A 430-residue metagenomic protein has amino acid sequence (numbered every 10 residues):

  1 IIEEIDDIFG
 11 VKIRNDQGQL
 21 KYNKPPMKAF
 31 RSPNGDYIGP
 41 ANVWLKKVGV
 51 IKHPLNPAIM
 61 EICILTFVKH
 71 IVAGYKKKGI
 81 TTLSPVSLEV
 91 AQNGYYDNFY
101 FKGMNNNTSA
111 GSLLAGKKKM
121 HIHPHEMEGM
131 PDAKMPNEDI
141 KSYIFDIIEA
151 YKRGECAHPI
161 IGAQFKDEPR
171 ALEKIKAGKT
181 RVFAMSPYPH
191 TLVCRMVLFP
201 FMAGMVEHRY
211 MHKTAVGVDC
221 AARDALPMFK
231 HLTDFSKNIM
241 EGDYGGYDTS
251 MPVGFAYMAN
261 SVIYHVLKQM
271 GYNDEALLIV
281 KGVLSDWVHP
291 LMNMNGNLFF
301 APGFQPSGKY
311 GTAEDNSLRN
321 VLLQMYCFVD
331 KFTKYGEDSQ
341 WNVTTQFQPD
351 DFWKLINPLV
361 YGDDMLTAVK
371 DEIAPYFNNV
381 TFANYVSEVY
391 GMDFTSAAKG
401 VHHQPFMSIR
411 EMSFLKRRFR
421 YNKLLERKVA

Functional and structural regions predicted by a protein language model:
I1-A430: Viral RNA-dependent RNA polymerase
